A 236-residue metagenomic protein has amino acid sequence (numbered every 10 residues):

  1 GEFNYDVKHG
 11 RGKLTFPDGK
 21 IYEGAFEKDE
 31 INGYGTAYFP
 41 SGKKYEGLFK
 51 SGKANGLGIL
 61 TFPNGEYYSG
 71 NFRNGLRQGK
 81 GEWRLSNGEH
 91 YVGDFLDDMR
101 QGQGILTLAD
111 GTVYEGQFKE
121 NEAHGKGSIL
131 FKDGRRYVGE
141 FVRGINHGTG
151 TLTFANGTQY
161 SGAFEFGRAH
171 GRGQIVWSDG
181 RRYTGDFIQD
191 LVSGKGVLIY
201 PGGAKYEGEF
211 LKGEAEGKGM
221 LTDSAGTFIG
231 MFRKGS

Functional and structural regions predicted by a protein language model:
G1-H9, I21-N32, K44-N55, Y67-Q78 (+7 more regions): Conserved anchor residues at repeat-unit boundaries in beta-strand-based tandem repeats, strongest for the MORN repeat
K13, T36, I59-T61, E82 (+6 more regions): Extracellular beta-strand solenoid repeats
T15, T61, S86, D97 (+5 more regions): Compositionally biased amphipathic helical and low-complexity segments enriched in hydrophobic
D18, S41, N64, N87 (+6 more regions): Acidic/polar residues in short coil/turn loops that connect beta-strands within repeat-based beta-sheet scaffolds
